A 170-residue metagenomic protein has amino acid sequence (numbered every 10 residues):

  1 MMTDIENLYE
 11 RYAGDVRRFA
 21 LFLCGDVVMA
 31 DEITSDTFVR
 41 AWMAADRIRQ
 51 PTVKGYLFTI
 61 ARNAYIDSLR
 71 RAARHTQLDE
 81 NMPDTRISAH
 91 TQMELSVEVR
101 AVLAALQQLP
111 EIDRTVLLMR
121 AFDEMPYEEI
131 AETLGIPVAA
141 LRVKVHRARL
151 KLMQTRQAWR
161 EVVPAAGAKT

Functional and structural regions predicted by a protein language model:
M1-R18, V28: A short, charge-rich alpha-helical start-of-domain segment used by transcription regulators
L8, Y12, V16, T37 (+3 more regions): Residue-level preference for hydrophobic side chains embedded in well-ordered alpha helices
E32-V39, M43, P51-N63: Structural recognition of an alpha-helix C-terminal capping motif at a helix-to-coil junction
T59-E80, L95, R147, A158-W159: Arg/Lys-rich amphipathic alpha helix in sigma70-family domain 2
D67, H75-V99, P126, A166-K169: Internal acidic/polar
A101-P110: Short amphipathic alpha-helical boundary/capping segments
V116-R120: A short pre-motif secondary-structure segment
L134-W159: DNA-recognition helix of helix-turn-helix
